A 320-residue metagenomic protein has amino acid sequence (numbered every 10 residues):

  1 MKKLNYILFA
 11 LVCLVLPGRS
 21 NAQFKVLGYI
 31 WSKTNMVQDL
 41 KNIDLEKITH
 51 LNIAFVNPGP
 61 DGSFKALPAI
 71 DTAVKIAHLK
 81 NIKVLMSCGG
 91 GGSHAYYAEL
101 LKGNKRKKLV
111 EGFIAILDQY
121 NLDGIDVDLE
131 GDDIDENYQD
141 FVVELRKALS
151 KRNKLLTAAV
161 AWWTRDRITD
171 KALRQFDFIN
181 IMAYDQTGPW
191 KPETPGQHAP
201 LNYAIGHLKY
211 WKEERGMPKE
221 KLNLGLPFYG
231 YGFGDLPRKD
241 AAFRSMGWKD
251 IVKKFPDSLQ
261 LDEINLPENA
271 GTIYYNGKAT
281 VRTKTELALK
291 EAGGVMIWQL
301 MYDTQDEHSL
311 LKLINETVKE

Functional and structural regions predicted by a protein language model:
M1-Q23: Bacterial Sec-dependent N-terminal signal peptides
Q23-L117, G196-Q197, K319: Glycan-recognition patch characteristic of GH18 chitinases/ENGases and related GlcNAc/peptidoglycan-binding proteins
F24, K47-T49, K80-V84, N121-D123 (+4 more regions): Short, well-ordered coil/turn segments that N-cap beta-strands
L27, P60-A69, E111, G131-K254: Substrate-binding surface in catalytic domains of secreted glycosidases
M36-D39, D44-K47, A69-A73, Y96 (+12 more regions): Stable alpha-helical elements in mature extracytoplasmic
L51, M86, V127, I179 (+3 more regions): Conserved, mostly hydrophobic/aromatic
D118, D128-L155, W162, T280-E320: Active-site and adjacent substrate-binding regions of carbohydrate-active enzymes
K221-L287, K312-E320: Glycan-binding loop/region signatures in secreted carbohydrate-active enzymes
